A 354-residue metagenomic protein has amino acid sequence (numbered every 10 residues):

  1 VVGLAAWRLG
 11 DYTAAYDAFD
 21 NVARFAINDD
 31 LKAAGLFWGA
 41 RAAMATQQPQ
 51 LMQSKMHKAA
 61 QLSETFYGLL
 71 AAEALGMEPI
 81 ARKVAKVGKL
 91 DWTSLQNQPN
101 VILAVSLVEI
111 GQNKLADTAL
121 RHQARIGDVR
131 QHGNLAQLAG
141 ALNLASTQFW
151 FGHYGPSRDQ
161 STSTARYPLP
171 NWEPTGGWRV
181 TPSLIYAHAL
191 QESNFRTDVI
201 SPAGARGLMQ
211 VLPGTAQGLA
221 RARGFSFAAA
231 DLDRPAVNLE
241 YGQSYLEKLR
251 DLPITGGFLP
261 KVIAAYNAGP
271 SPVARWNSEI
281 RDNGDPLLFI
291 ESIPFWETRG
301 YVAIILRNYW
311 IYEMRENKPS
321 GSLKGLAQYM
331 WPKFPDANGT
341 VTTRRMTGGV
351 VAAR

Functional and structural regions predicted by a protein language model:
G3-A5, R41: Tandem amphipathic alpha-helical repeat scaffolds
A5-A14, F25-A34, T46-L51, K55-A59 (+4 more regions): Catalytic glycan-binding domains that act on GlcNAc-containing polysaccharides
T13-A23, G76-K89, G111-L120: Repeat-mediated protein-protein interaction surfaces in helical alpha-solenoids
E64, G76-I80, W310: Non-catalytic alpha-helical coupling and interface elements of nucleotide-dependent molecular machines and regulators
E64, N97, N113, D128-V129: Alpha-helix initiation and capping sites
K83-Q112, S322-L323, A327, D336-G339: Acidic, serine/threonine-rich low-complexity intrinsically disordered linkers/hinges in large eukaryotic
